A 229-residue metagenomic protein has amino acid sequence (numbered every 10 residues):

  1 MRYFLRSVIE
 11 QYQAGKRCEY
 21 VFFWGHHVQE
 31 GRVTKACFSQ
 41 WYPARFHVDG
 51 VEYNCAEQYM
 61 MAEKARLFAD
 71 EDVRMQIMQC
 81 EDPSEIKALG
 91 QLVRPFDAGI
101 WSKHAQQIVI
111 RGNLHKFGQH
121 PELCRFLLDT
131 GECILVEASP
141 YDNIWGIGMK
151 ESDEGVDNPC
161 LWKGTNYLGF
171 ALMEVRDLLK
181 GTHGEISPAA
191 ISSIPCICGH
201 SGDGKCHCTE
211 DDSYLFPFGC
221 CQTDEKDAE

Functional and structural regions predicted by a protein language model:
M1-C198, G204-C221, K226-E229: Charged, low-complexity intrinsically disordered segments
